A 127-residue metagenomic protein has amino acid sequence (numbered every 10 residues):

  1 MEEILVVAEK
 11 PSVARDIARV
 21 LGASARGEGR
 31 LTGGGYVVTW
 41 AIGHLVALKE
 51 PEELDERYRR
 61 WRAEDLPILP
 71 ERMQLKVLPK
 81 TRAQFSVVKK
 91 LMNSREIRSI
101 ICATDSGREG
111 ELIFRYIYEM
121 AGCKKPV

Functional and structural regions predicted by a protein language model:
M1-V127: Intrinsically disordered, low-complexity regulatory segments
